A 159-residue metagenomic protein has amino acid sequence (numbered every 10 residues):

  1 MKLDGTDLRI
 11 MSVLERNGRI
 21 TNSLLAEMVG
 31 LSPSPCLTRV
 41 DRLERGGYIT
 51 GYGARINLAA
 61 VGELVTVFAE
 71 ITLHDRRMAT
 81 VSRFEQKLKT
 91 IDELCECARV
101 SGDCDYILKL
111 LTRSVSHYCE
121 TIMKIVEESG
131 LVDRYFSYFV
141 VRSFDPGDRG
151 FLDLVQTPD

Functional and structural regions predicted by a protein language model:
M1-D159: A compositional/biophysical signature of low hydrophobicity enriched in polar/charged and small residues
